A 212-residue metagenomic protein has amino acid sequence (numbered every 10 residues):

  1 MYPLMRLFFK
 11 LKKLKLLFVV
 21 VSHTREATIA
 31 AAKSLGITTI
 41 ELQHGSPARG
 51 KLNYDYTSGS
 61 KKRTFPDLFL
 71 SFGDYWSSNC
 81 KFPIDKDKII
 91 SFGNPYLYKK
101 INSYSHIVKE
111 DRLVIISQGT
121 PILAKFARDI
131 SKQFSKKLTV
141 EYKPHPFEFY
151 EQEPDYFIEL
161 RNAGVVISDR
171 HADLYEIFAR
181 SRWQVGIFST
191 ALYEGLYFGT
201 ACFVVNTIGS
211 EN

Functional and structural regions predicted by a protein language model:
M1-P95: Active-site and donor-binding regions of nucleotide-sugar-utilizing enzymes
V19-H23, S71-D74, I115-T120, K143-F147 (+2 more regions): Structural motif
K33-S34, F134-S135, R161, L196: Anion (oxyanion) recognition and catalysis
R49-D55, K99-Y104, E151-E153, I177-F178 (+2 more regions): Short, charged, surface-exposed secondary-structure boundary motifs
I90-E159: Conserved catalytic-core segment of nucleotide-activated headgroup transferases in glycan assembly
P154-R170: Nucleotide-activated donor-binding/catalytic signature segment of Leloir-type glycosyltransferases, i.e., the conserved
H171-N212: A donor-sugar binding/catalytic signature common to diverse glycosyltransferases and related nucleotide-sugar
